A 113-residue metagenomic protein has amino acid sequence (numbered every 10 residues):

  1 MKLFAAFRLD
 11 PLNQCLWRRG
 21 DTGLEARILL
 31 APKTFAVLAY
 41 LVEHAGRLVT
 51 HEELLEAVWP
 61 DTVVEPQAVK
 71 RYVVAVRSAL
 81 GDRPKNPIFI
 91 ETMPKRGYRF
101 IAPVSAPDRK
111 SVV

Functional and structural regions predicted by a protein language model:
M1-V113: Cytosolic linker/terminal segments flanking nucleotidyl-cyclase catalytic modules
